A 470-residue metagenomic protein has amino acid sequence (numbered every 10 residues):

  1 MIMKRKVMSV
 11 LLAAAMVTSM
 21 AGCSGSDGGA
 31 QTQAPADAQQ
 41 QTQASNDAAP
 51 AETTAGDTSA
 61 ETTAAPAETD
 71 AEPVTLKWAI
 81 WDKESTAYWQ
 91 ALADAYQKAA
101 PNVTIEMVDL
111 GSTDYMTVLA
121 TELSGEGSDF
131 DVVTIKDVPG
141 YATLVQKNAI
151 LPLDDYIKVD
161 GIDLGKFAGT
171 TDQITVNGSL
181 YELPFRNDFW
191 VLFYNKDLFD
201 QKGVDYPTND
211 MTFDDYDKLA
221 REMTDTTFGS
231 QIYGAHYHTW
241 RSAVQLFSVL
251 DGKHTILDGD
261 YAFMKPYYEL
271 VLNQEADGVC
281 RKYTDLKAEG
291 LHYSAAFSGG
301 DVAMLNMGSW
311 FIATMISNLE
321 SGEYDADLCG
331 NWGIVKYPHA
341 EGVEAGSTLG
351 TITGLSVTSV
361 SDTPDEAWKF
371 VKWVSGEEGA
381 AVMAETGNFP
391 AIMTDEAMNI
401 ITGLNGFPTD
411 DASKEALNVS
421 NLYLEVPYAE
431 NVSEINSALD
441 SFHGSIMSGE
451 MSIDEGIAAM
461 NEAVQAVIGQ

Functional and structural regions predicted by a protein language model:
A21-A34: Bacterial lipoprotein signal-peptidase II cleavage site
A64-E68, K83-T104, A438-L439, I457: Short, polar/charged alpha-helical segment
A65-E68, K136-F189, C329-K336: Hinge/lid segment of periplasmic solute-binding proteins
A71-K83, V103-V108, D131-V132, Y181 (+2 more regions): Short, well-ordered beta-strand elements
A95-K166, D200-G203, A296, D301-M304 (+1 more regions): Extracytoplasmic "Venus flytrap"/periplasmic binding protein-like
K98, K202, D277, E320-N388: Extracytoplasmic/periplasmic substrate-recognition and gating elements
A220-R221, I256-K287, Y337: Glycine-centered hinge/linker elements that transmit conformational signals in sensory and ligand-binding systems
V335, E385-S437, S441, S445: Long, aromatic- and glycine/proline-rich binding clefts that accommodate carbohydrate-like moieties
